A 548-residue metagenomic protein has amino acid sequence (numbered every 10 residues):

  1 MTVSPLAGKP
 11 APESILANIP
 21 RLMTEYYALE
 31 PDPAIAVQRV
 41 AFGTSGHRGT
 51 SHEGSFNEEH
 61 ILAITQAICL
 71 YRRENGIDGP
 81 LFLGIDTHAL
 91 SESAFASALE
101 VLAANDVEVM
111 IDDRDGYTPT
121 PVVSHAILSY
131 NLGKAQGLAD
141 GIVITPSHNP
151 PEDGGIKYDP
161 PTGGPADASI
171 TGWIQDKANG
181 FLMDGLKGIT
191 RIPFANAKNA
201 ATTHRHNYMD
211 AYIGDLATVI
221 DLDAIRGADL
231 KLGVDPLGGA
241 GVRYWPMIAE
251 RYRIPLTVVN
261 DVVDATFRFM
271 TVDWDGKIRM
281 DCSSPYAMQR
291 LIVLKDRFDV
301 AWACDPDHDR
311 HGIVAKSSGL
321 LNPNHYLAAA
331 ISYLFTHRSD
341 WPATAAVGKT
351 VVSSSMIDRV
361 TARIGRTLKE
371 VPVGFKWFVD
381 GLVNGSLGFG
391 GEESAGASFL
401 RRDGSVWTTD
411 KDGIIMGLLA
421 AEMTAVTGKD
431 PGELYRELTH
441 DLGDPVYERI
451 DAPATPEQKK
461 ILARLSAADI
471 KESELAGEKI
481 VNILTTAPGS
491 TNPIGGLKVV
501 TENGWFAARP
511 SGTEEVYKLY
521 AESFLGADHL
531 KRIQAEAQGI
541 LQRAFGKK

Functional and structural regions predicted by a protein language model:
T2-Q38, K134-A135, E152-L294: Gly/Ser/Thr-enriched, mixed-charge loops and adjacent short helices that form phosphate/oxyanion-binding elements
P20, F82-D153, M247-I313: N-terminal small/polar loop signature for handling phosphorylated ligands or for N-terminal nucleophile
V37-F56, P146-N149, P236-M247, P306-H308 (+3 more regions): Conserved phosphate/anionic-ligand binding catalytic regions in large, soluble enzymes, centered on
T50-S51, P80-D86, M110, K231-V234 (+2 more regions): Short glycine-rich or small-residue beta-strand-to-loop segments that form or flank ligand, phosphate, metal/Fe-S
T65-L81, D221-A228, K295: Glycine-rich phosphate/diphosphate-binding loops that line cofactor/substrate pockets in enzymes
D112-Y117, D176-N207, A315-G391, G396-F399: Proline/glycine-rich low-complexity loops and linkers
D299-V300, H337-Y520, G526-K548: Phosphate-binding and adjacent anionic-ligand microenvironments
